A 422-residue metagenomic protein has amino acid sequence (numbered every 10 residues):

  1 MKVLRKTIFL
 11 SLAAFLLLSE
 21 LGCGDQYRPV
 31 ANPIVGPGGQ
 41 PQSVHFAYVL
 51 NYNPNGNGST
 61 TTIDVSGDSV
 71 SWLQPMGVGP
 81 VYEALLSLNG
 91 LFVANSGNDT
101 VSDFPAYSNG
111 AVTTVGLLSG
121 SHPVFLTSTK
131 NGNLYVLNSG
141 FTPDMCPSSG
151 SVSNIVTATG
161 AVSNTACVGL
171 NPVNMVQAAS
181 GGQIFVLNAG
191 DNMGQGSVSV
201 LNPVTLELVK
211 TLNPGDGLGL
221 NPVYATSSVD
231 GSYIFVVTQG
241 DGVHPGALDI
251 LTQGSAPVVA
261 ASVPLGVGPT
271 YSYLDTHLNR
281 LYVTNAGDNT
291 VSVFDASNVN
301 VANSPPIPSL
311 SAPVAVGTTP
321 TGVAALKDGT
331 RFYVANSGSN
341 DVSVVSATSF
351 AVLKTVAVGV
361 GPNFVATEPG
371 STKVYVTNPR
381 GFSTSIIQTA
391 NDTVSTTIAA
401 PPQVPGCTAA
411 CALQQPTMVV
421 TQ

Functional and structural regions predicted by a protein language model:
M1-S11: Bacterial N-terminal signal peptides that target proteins for export
L18-G22: C-terminal motif of bacterial Sec signal peptides marking the signal peptidase cleavage site
C23-Q422: Predominantly soluble domains enriched in secretory-pathway, periplasmic, or organellar proteins
